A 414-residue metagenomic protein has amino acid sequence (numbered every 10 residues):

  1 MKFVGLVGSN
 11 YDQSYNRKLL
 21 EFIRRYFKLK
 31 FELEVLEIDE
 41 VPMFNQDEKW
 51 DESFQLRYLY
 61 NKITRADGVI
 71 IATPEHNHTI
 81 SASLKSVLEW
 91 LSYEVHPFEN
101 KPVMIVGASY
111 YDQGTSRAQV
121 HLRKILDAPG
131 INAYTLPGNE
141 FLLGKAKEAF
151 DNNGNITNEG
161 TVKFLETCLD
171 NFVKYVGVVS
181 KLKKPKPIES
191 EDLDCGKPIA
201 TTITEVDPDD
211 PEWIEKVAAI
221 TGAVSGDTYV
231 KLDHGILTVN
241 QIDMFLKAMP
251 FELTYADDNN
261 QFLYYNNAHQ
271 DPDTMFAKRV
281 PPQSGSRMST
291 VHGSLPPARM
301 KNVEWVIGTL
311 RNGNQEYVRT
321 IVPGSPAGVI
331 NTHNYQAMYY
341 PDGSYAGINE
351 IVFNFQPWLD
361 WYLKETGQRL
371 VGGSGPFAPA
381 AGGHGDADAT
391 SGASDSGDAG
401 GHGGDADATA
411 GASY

Functional and structural regions predicted by a protein language model:
M1-E94, I156-D170, K181-P187: N-terminal beta1-alpha1-beta2 submodule of the flavodoxin-like/Rossmannoid cofactor-binding fold
V4, Y134-I199: Glycine-rich phosphate/pyrophosphate-binding loop and the adjoining helix
K101-K145, G160: Short, glycine-/small-residue-rich phosphate/pyrophosphate-handling segment
G196-T228, G235-L246, F353-Y414: Juxtadomain coupling helices with adjacent low-complexity linkers
D227-A268: Sensory modules in modular signal-transduction proteins
N259-F262, A268-K364: Sensory/regulatory domains in signal-transduction proteins
